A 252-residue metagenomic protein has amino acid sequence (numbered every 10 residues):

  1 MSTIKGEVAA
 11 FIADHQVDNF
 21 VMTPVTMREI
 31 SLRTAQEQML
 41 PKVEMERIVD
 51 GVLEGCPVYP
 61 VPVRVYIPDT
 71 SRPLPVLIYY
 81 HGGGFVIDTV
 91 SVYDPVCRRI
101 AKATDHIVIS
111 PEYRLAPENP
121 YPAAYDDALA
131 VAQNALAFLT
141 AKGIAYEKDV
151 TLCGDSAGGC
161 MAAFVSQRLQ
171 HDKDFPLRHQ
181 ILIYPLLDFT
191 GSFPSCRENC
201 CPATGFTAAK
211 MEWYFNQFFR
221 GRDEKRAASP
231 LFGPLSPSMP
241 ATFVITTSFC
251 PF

Functional and structural regions predicted by a protein language model:
M1-Y66: A glycine/proline-hinged amphipathic helix-loop "lid/cap" segment that gates access to hydrophobic ligand pockets
V63-P73, L231-S236: Short beta-strand-to-loop junctions in surface cap/lid or active-site-entrance loops
P73-G83: Short beta-strand element of the alpha/beta-hydrolase
T89-V90, V96, I109-D149: Catalytic nucleophile-loop/oxyanion-hole region of alpha/beta-hydrolase and closely related hydrolase-like folds
L152-G154, I183: Short beta-strand immediately N-terminal to the catalytic nucleophile in serine-hydrolase-like folds
G154, G158, A162: Gly/Ala-rich beta-loop-alpha elbow adjacent to hydrolase catalytic centers
Q167, H171-R222: Hydrolase active-site cap/lid region
R220-F252: Serine-hydrolase catalytic core
